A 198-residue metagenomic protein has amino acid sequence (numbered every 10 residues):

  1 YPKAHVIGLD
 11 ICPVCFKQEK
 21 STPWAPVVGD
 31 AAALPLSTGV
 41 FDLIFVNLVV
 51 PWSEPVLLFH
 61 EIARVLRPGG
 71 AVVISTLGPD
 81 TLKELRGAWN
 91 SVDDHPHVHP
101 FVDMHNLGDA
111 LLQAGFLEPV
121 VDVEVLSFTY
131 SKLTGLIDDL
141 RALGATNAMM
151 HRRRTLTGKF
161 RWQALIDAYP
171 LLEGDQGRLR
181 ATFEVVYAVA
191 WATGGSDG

Functional and structural regions predicted by a protein language model:
Y1-L34, L43, L57: Class I SAM-dependent methyltransferase SAM/SAH-binding core
A4, V40-L43, L66-G70: Surface-exposed loop/turn positions
C15, W52-S53, D80: Catalytic P-loop NTPase motifs of RecA-like helicase/translocase cores
D42-V56: A short SAM/SAH-binding and catalytic strip from SAM-dependent methyltransferases
V56-A71: A short glycine-rich, Lys/Arg-flanked "PGG" loop and its adjoining helix->strand segment in the class I
A71-L133, L143-R152: Conserved catalytic/acceptor-binding region of the Class I
V120-G198: Conserved Class I S-adenosyl-L-methionine
